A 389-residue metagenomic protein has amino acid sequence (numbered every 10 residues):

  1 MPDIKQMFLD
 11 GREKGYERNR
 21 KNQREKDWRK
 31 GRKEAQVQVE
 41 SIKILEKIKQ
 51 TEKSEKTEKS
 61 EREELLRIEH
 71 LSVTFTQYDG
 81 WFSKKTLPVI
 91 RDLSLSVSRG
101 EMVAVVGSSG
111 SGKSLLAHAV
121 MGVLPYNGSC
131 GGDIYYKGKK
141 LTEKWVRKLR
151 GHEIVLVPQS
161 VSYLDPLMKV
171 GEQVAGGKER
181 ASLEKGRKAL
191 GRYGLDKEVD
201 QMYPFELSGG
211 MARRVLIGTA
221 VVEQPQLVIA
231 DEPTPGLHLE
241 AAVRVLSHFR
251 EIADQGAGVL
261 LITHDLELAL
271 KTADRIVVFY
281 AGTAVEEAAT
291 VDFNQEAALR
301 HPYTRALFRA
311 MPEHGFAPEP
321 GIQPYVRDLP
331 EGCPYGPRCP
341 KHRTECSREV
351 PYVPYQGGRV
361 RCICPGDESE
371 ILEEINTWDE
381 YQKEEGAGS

Functional and structural regions predicted by a protein language model:
F82, K140-V155, F293-A297, L329-P330: ABC ATPase NBD coupling module
S129-K140, A289: Conserved ABC transporter NBD signature motif
S160, P166-R180: Q-loop/switch helix immediately C-terminal to the Walker
Y203-L207, M211: Conserved ABC ATPase signature
V222-Q226: A short, proline-enriched helix->beta-strand linker immediately N-terminal to the Walker B motif in ABC-type P-loop
L237-F316: P-loop NTP-binding/switch modules centered on Walker-like glycine-rich loops
A289-E385: Short catalytic/signature loops enriched in Gly
